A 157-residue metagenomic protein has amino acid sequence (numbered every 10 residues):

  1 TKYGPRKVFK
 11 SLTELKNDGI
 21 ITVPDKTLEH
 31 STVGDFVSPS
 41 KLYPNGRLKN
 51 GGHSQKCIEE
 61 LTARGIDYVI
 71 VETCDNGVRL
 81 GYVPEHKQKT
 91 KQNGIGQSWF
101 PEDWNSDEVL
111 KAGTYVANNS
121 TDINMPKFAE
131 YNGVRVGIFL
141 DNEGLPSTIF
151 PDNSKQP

Functional and structural regions predicted by a protein language model:
T1-F128: N-terminal "domain-start" segment
T114-P157: Active-site or metal-binding loop neighborhoods of secreted/extracellular toxin and effector enzymes
